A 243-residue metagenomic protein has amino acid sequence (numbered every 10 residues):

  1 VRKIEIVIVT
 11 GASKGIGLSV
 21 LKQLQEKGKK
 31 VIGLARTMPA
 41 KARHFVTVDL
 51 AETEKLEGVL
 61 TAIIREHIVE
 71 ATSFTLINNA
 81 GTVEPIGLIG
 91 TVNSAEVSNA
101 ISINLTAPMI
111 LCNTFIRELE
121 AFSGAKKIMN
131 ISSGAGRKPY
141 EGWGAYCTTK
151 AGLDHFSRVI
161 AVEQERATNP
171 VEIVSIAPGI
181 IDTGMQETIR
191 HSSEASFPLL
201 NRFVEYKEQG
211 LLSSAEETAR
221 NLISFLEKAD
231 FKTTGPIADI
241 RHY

Functional and structural regions predicted by a protein language model:
S13, G17-L21: N-terminal Rossmann NAD(P)H-binding glycine-rich loop of SDR-like oxidoreductase domains
K41-E54: Rossmann-fold cofactor-recognition segment
T72, V83-S98, R117, G142: Conserved mid-core segment of classical short-chain dehydrogenase/reductases
C112, T149: Active-site helix of classical SDR
S133: Residue(s) in the substrate-gating loop at a strand-loop-helix junction that position the organic substrate next
P139-C147, V159: Active-site loop-to-helix junction immediately N-terminal to the catalytic Tyr of the SDR YXXXK motif in Rossmann-fold
S175, T183, H191-Y243: C-terminal helical subdomain
